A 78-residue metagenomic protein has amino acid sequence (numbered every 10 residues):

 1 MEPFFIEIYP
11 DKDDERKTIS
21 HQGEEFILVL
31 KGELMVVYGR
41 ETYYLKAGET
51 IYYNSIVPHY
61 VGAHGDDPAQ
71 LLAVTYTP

Functional and structural regions predicted by a protein language model:
E2-F4, E25, G32, V57 (+1 more regions): A generic structural signal for short beta-strands and their flanking turns/coil linkers
E2-H21, E41-T42, S55-P58: Conserved short histidine dyad/triad with adjacent acidic residue
E7-Y9, I19-V36: Short, conserved beta-strand element in jelly-roll/cupin
P10-D13, K17-G23, P68-Q70, T75-P78: Generic protein-terminus/edge-of-domain signal
F26, R40-Y44: Short, surface-exposed secondary-structure edge patches
I27-V29, E49, Y53: Flexible loop/N-cap segments at domain edges
K46-A47, S55-P78: Ligand-binding loop in jelly-roll beta-barrel domains
